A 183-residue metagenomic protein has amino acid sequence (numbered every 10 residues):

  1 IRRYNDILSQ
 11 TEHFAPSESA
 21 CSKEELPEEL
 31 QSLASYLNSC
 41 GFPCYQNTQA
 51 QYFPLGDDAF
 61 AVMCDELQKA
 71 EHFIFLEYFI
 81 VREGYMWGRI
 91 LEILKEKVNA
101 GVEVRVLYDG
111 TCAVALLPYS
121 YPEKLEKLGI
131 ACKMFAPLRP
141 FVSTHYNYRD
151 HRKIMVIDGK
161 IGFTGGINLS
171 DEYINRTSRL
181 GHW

Functional and structural regions predicted by a protein language model:
I1-W183: N-terminal localization/anchoring segments of enzymes in phospholipid and broader phosphate metabolism
